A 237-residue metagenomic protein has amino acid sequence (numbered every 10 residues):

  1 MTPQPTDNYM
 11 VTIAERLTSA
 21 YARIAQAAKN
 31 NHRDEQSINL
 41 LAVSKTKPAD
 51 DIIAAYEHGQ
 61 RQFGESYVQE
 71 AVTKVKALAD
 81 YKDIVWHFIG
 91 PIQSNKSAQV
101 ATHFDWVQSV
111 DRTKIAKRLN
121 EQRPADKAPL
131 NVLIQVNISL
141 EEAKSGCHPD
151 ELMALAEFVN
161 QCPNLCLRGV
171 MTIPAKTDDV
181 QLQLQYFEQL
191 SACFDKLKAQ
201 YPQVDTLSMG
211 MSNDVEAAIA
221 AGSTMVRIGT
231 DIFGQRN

Functional and structural regions predicted by a protein language model:
T2-N213, A221: Conserved alpha/beta-domain cores
T2-P5, A217-A220, I228-N237: Expand to "…catalyze enediolate/carbanion chemistry for C-C bond making/breaking, isomerization, decarboxylation
M225: Conserved, well-ordered active-site substructure
